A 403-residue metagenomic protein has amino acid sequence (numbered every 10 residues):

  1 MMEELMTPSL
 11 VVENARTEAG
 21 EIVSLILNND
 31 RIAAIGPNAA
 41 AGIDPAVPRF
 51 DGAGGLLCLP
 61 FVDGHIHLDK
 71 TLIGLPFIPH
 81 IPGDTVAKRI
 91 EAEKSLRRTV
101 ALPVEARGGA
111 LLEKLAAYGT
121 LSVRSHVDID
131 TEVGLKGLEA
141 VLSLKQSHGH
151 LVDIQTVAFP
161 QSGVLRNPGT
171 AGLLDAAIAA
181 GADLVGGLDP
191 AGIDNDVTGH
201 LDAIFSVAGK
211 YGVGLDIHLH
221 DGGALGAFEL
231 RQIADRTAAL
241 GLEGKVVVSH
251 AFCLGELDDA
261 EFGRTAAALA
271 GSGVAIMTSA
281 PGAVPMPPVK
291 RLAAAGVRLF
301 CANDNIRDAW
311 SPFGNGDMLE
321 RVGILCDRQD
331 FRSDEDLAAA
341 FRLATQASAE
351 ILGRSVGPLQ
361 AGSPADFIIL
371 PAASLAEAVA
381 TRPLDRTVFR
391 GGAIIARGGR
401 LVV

Functional and structural regions predicted by a protein language model:
M1-D44, L375: N-terminal metal-binding scaffold of metallo-dependent hydrolase/deaminase domains
E4-E13, G42-D84: Replace "His-x-His-based motif
L57, G74-H126, E132-S147, L173-A179: Alpha-helical scaffold segments that flank or form the walls of functional sites
L59-T71, V127, G214-G223: Histidine-centered catalytic micro-motifs
T71-V104, Y211, E229-V247, T265-A268 (+1 more regions): Active-site gating loops and adjacent loop-to-helix segments of metal-dependent hydrolytic enzymes
V157-T170, A179-P287, R298, R307 (+1 more regions): Active-site core of metal-dependent hydrolases
D235-V246, K290-A372: His/Asp/Glu-enriched, well-ordered alpha-helical/loop segment that forms or immediately abuts the divalent-metal
A361-V403: C-terminal cap of metal-dependent C-N hydrolases
